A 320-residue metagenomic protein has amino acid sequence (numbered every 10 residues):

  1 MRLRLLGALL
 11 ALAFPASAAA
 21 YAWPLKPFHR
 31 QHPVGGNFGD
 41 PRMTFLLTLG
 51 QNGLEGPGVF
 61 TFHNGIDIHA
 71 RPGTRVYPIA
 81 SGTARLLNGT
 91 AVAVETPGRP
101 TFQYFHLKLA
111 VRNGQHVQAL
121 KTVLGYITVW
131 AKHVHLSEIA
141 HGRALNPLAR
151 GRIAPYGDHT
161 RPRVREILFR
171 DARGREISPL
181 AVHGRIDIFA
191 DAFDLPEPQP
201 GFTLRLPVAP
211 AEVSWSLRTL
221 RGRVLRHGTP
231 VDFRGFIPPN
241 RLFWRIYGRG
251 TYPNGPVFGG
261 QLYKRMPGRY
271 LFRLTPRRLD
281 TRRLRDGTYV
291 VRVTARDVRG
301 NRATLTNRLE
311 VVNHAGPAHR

Functional and structural regions predicted by a protein language model:
M1-L6: Bacterial N-terminal signal peptides that target proteins for export
G7-P15: Bacterial N-terminal signal peptides
L9, A19-A22, A315: Extracellular cell-wall/glycan-interacting regions and their flexible linkers
A18-A91, E95-G98, R112, A119 (+5 more regions): Surface-exposed, glycine-biased beta-strand/turn segments
V92-A93, L109-A110, K132, D232-F233 (+1 more regions): A short acidic/small-residue loop/turn micro-motif
F102-L109: Beta-strand/loop nucleic-acid-binding surfaces
G157, P162-R163, A172-G316: Long, low-complexity serine/threonine/glycine- and acidic-rich segments characteristic of extracellular
A318-R320: Short, solvent-exposed mixed-charge patches
